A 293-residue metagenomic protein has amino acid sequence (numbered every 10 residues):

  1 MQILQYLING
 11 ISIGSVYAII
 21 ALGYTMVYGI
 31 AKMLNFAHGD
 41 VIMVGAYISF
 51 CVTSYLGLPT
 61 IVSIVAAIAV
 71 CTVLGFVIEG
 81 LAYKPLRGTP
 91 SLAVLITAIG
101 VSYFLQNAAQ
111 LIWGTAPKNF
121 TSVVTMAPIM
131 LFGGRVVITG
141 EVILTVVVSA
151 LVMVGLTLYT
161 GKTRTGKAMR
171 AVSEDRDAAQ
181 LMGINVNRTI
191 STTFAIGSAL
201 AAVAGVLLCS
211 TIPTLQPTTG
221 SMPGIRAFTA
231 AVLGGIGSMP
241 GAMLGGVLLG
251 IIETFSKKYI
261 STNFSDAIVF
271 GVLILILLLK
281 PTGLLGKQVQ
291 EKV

Functional and structural regions predicted by a protein language model:
M1-I20, I48, T60-S63, T89-A93 (+5 more regions): Membrane-interfacial amphipathic/re-entrant helices at transmembrane-helix boundaries
M1-V16, Y159-R164, I190-A230, F255-D266: Inter-helical junctions in multi-pass inner-membrane proteins, predominant in energy-converting antiporter-like
I8, I30-V77, L81, G235: Membrane-embedded helix boundary and interhelical linker motif in transport proteins
I13, R135-L215, M239-G245: Helix-loop-helix "hairpin" substructures at the membrane interface of multi-pass membrane proteins
S15, Y24-A46, T60, G88-A93 (+7 more regions): Short, non-helical or kinked segments that cap or interrupt transmembrane helices
I19, C71, R226-L249, G271-L277 (+1 more regions): Hydrophobic alpha-helical transmembrane segments of polytopic membrane proteins
Y24, G57-V101, A108, L244-G245 (+2 more regions): Alpha-helical transmembrane segments within multi-pass membrane transporters and channels
L86, S91-K162, T189-T192, F255 (+4 more regions): Transmembrane helix-bundle core of multi-pass membrane transporters and related energy-transducing complexes
